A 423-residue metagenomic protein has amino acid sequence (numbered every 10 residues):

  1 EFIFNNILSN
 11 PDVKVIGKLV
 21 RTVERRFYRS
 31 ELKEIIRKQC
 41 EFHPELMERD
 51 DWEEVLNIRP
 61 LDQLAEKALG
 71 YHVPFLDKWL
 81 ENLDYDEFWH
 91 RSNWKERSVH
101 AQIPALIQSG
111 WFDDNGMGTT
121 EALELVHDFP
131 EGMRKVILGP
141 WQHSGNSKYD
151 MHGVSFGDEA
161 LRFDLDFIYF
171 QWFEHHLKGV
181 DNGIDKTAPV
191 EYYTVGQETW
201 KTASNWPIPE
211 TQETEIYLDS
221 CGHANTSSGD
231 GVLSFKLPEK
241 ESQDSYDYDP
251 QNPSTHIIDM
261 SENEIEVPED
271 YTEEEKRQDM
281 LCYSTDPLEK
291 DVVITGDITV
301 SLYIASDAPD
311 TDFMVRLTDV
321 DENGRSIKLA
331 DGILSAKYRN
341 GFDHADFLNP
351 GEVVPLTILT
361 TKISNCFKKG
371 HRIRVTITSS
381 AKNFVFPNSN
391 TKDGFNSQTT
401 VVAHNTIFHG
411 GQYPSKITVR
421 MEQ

Functional and structural regions predicted by a protein language model:
E1, L138-Q142, S380: Short, solvent-exposed turn/loop segments enriched in Gly/Ser/Thr/Pro and often Arg
E1-H100: Accessory cap/linker subdomain of secreted extracellular hydrolases
D77, D86, L123, F170-E174: Non-transmembrane alpha-helical segments in soluble domains of secreted/periplasmic/extracellular proteins
F88, P130-E159: Catalytic cores of eukaryotic secretory-pathway lumenal/extracellular enzymes that build and remodel glycoconjugates
A101, I107-S109: Short beta-strand/loop motif that positions the catalytic acidic residue of the alpha/beta-hydrolase fold
W111-G116: Acidic catalytic loop of the alpha/beta-hydrolase fold
M117-R134: Active-site-adjacent alpha-helix of alpha/beta-hydrolase-fold enzymes
S144, S155, D164-F170, L177-Q423: Glycine/threonine-rich phosphate-binding loop and adjacent beta-strand/alpha-helix elements that clamp
